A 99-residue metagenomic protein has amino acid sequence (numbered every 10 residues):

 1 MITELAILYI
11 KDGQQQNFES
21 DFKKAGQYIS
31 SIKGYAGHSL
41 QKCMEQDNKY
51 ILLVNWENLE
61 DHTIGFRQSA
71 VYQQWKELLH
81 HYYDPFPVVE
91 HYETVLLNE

Functional and structural regions predicted by a protein language model:
I2, S39-Q46, I51, K76-E99: Glycine-rich beta-strand-turn "strand-cap" elements at beta-sheet edges
I2-Y9: Short glycine-/aliphatic-rich beta-strand segments at the starts of folded cytosolic domains
Y9, L53-N55: Short hydrophobic/aromatic beta-strand micro-patches that form the beta-sheet surface supporting nucleotide- or nucleic
Y9-F18: Short, surface-exposed ligand-recognition loops at beta-strand->loop->(often short) alpha-helix junctions that present
D12, M44-Q46, E60: Feature marks short, surface-exposed loop/turn motifs that line or immediately flank catalytic pockets and channel
Q27-A36, N55-V89: An amphipathic, aromatic/His-enriched active-site/gating alpha helix that lines ligand/cofactor pockets
